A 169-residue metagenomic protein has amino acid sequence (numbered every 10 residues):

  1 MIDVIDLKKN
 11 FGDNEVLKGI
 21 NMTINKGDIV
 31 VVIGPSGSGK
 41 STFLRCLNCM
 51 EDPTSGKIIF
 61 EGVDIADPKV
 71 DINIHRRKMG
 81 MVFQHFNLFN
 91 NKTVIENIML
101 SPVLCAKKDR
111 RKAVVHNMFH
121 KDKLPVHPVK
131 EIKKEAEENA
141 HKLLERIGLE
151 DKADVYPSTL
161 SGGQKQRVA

Functional and structural regions predicted by a protein language model:
M1-A169: ABC family nucleotide-binding domain
